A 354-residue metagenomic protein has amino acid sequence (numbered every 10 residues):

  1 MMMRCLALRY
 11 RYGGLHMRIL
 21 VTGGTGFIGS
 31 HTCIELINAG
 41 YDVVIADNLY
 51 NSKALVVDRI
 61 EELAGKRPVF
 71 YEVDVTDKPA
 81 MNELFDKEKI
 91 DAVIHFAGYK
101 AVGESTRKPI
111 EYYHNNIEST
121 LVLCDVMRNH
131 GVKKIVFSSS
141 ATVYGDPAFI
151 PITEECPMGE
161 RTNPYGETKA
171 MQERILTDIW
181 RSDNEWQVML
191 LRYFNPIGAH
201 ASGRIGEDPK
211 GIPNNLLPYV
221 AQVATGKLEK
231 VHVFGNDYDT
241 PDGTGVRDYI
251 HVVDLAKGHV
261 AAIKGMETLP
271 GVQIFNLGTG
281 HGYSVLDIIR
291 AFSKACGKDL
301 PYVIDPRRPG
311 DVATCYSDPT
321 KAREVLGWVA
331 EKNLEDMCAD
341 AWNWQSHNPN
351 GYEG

Functional and structural regions predicted by a protein language model:
M1-M2, H16, D336: Residue-level detector of intrinsically disordered terminal segments
Y10-A199: N-terminal Rossmann-like NAD(P)+-binding domain of SDR-like oxidoreductases, especially those catalyzing
V73, D77, I212-P213, H281 (+1 more regions): Residue-level signature of the cytosolic catalytic core of signaling kinases
V102-S105, A201-I205, P241-G243: A short acidic, helix-capping loop that chelates divalent metal ions and anchors anionic groups
Y113, T162-A170, G206-N214, P218 (+1 more regions): Short-chain dehydrogenase/reductase
H200-P213, V220-V223, E229: Hydrophobic, Gly/Ser/Ala-rich alpha-helical and linker tracts in large acyl-processing enzymes of secondary/lipid
L216-G354: C-terminal substrate-binding subdomain of Rossmann-fold SDR/epimerase-dehydratase oxidoreductases
